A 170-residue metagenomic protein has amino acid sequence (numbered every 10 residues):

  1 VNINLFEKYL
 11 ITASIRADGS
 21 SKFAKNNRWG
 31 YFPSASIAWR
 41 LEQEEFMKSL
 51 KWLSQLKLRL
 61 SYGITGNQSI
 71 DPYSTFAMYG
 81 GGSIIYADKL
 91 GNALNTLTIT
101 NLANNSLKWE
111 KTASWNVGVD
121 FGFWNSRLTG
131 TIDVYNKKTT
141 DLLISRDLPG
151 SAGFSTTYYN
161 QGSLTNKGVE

Functional and structural regions predicted by a protein language model:
V1-E170: Extracellular/periplasmic, surface-exposed regions of secreted and cell-surface proteins
